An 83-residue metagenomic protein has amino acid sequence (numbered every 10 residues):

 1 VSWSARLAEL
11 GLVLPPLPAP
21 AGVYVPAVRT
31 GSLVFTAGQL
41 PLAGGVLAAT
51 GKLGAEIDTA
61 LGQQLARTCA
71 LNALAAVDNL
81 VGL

Functional and structural regions predicted by a protein language model:
V1-L83: Short, polar/acidic, helix-capping and beta-turn segments at strand->helix junctions that line the mouths
